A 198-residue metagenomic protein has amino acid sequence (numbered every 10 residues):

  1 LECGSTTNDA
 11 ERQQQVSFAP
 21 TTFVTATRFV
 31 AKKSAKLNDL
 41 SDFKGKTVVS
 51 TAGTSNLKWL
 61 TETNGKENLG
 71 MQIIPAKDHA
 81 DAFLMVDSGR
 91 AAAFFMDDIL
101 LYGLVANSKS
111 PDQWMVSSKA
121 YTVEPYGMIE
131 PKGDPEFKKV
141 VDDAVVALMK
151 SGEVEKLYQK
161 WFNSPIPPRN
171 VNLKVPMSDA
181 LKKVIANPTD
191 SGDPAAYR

Functional and structural regions predicted by a protein language model:
L1-D42, K182-S191, A195: Acidic, polar ligand-binding/catalytic clefts
G4-Q15, W59-N64, D87-S88, A92-T122: A ligand-binding cleft/hinge motif common to bilobed small-molecule-binding domains
T6-D9, V24-F83, D98-Y102: Bilobed "Venus flytrap"/periplasmic-binding protein-like clamshell domains and structurally analogous long
F23-A31, A106-V145, S164-A186, A195: Periplasmic-binding protein-like
K46-T47, A52-S55, Y102, G127-P167 (+1 more regions): Extended ligand-binding regions for polar small-molecule ligands
I73, V116-S118, E155-K160: Surface-exposed patches in mature extracellular/periplasmic domains of secreted proteins
